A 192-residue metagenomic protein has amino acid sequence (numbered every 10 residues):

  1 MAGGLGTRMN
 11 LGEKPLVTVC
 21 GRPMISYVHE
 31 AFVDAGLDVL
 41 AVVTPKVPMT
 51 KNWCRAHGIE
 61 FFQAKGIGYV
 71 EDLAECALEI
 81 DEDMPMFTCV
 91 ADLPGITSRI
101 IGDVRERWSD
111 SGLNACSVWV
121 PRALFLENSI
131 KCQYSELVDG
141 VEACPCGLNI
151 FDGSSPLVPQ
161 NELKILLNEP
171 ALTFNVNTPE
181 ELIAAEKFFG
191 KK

Functional and structural regions predicted by a protein language model:
M1-G12: N-terminal nucleotide-binding beta1-loop-alpha1 segment
E13-T18: Short glycine-enriched, charge-decorated loop/helix-capping segments at active-site entrances that position
M24-P85, S98-R99, A143: Conserved N-terminal catalytic core of the sugar/cofactor nucleotidyltransferase
F87-C89: Short aromatic-hydrophobic micro-motifs that form the base-stacking/packing surface for donor nucleotide recognition
A91-P94: The conserved acidic donor/metal-binding loop of glycosyltransferases
I96-N177, K187: Conserved core of the sugar-phosphate nucleotidyltransferase
P179-K192: Hydrophobic helical membrane-anchoring modules
